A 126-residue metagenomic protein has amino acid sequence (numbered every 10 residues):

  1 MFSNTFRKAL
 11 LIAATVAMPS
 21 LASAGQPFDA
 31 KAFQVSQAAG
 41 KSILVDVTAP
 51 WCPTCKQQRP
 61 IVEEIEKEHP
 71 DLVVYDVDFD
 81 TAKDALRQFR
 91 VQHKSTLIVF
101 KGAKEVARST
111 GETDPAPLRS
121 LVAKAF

Functional and structural regions predicted by a protein language model:
M1-G25: N-terminal targeting signals for export/organelle localization
G25-S42, K83: A short beta-strand-turn-helix
G40-I43, V47-W51, H93: Short pre-active-site segment immediately N-terminal to redox-active cysteine/selenocysteine motifs in thiol-based
V47, E66, P70-D84: Thiol-based oxidoreductase modules, predominantly thioredoxin-like and allied folds used for disulfide exchange
T54-E68: Typically the conserved alpha-helix immediately C-terminal to a functionally engaged Cys/Sec in thioredoxin-like
F89-I98: Structural micro-motif
V99-F126: Non-catalytic, surface beta->alpha helical segment in thiol-disulfide oxidoreductase systems
